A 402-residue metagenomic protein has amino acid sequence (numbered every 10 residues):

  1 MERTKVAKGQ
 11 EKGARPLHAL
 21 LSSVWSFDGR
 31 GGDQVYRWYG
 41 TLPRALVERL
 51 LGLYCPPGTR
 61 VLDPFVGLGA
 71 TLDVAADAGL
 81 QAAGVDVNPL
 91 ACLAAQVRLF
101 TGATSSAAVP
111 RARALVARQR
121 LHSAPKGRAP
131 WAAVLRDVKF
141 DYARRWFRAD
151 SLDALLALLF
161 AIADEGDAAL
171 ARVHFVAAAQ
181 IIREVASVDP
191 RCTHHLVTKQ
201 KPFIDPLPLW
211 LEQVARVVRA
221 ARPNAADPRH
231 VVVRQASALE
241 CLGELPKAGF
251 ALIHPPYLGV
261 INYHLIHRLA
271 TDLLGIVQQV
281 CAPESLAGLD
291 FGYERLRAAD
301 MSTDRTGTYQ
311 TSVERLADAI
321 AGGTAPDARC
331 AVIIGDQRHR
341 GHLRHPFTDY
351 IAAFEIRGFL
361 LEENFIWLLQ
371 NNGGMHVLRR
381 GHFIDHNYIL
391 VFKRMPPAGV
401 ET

Functional and structural regions predicted by a protein language model:
M1-P57: S-adenosyl-L-methionine
D33-W38, D137-A149, S302-T311, V332-T348: Acceptor-substrate binding/catalytic loop of class I
V47, T59-A78, A82-P89, A95 (+4 more regions): Conserved proline-anchored active-site loop of SAM-dependent methyltransferases that bridges a beta-strand
P57, T324-C330: Short glycine-dipeptide loop
L90-E165, I276-R295: Conserved phosphoryl-transfer catalytic core
R148-I253, L258-H264: SAM-dependent nucleic-acid methyltransferase catalytic core
A248-F250, P256-P326: SAM-dependent methyltransferase catalytic-core segment centered on the flexible catalytic loop and adjoining short
R344, I351, F359-T402: Class I S-adenosyl-L-methionine
